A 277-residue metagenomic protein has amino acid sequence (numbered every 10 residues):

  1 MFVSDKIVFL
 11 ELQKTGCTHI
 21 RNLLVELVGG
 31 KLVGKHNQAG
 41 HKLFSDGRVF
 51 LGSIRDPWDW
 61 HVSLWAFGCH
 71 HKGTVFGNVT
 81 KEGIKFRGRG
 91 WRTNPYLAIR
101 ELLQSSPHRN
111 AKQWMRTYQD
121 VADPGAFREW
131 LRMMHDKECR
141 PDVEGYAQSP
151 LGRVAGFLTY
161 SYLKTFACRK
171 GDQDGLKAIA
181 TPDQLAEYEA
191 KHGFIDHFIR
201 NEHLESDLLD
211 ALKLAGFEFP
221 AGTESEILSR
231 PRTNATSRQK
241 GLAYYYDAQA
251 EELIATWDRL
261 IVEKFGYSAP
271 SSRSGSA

Functional and structural regions predicted by a protein language model:
M1-A277: Membrane-interface amphipathic segments in extracytoplasmic regions
